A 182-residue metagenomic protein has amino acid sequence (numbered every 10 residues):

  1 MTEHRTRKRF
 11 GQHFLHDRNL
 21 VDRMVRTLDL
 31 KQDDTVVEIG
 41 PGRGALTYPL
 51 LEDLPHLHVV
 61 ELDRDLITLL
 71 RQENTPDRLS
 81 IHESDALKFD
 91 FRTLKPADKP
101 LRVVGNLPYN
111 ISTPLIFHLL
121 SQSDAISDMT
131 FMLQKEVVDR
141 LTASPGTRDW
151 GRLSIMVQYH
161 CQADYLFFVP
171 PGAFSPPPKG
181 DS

Functional and structural regions predicted by a protein language model:
M1-S182: Catalytic cores of RNA-modifying enzymes
